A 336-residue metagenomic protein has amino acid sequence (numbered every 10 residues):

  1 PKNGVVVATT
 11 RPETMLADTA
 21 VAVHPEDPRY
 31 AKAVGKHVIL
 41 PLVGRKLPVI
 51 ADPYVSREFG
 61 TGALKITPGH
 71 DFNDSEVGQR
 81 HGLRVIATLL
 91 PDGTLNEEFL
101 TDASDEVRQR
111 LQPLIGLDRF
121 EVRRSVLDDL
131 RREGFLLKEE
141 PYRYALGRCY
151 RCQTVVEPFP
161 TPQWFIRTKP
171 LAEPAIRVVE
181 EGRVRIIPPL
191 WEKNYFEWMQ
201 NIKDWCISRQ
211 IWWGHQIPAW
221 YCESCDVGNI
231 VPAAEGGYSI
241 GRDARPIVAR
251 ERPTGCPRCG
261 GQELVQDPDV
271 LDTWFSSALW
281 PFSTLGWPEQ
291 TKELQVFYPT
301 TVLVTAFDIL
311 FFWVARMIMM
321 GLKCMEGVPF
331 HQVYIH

Functional and structural regions predicted by a protein language model:
P1-N3, G62-L64, H70, A87 (+4 more regions): Conserved active-site neighborhood of enzyme catalytic/cofactor-binding cores
P1-V5, Y54, E58-C225, I309 (+1 more regions): Residue patterns forming the tRNA-binding/recognition surfaces of aminoacyl-tRNA synthetases and related DALR
P1-V7, P12-I66, H70-E76: Protease-associated
T19-V21, Q79-G82, T161, W280 (+3 more regions): Short, function-defining helix-loop hinge/capping sites that tune catalysis or transport
A20-A33, L137-P141, R209-W212, P246-I247 (+1 more regions): Short linear motifs in intrinsically disordered
H24-P25, D102-E106, P288-Q290: Short secondary-structure boundary/capping segments
D27-Y54, L83, T154-R177, G260-E289: Conserved oxyanion/phosphate-binding beta-strand-loop segments in alpha/beta enzyme cores
